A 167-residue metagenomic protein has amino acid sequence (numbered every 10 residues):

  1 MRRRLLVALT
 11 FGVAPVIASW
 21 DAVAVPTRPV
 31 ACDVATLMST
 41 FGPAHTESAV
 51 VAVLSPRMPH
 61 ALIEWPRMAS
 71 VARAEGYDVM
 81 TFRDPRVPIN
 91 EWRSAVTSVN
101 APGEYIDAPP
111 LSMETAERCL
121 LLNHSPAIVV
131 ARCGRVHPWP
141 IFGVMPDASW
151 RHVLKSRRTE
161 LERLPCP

Functional and structural regions predicted by a protein language model:
M1-C32: N-terminal targeting signals for export/organelle localization
T27-A49: A short beta-strand-turn-helix
A31-D33, L120, G134, P165-P167: Sequence contexts marking disulfide-bonded cysteines in secreted/extracellular proteins
C32, G103-S112: Short acidic-hydrophobic, aromatic-tinged amphipathic segments that line or gate anion-handling sites
A49, R57-V99, M113: Structural microenvironment flanking redox-active thiols in thiol-disulfide oxidoreductases
V50-V51, I128: Hydrophobic beta-strand anchors of alpha/beta hydrolase catalytic cores
L111-V153: Thiol/disulfide oxidoreductase modules built on the thioredoxin-like
K155-P167: Short, low-complexity, Pro/Ser/Thr/Gly-rich segments in the mature regions of secreted, periplasmic
